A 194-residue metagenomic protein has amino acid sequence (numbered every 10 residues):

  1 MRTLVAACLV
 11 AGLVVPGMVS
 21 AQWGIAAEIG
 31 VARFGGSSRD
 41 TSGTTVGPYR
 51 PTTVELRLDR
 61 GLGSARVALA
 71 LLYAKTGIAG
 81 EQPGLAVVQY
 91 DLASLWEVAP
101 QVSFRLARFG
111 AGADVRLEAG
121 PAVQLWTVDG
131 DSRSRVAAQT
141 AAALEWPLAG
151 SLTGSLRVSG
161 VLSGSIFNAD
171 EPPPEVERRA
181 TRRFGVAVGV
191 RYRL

Functional and structural regions predicted by a protein language model:
M1-G24: Cleavable N-terminal export/targeting peptides
A21-Q22, L56, G61, Q139 (+2 more regions): A membrane-pore/channel beta-structure motif
A21-R33, L117: Transmembrane beta-strand segments of Gram-negative outer membrane beta-barrel proteins
G30-G36, A74-I78, A122-V128, V161-F167: Structural signature of outer-membrane beta-barrel domains
A32-V54, R133: Surface-exposed strand-loop-strand hairpins of Gram-negative outer-membrane beta-barrel proteins
S37-T41, A79-P83, D131, F167-D170: Outer-membrane beta-barrel and related beta-rich outer-membrane complex signature in Gram-negative bacteria
T44, K75-A79, A138-L194: Predominantly the C-terminal beta-signal and adjacent terminal strand-loop region of outer-membrane beta-barrel
E55-V136, W146-L148, R183-L194: Gram-negative (and chloroplast) outer-membrane scaffold detector with strong preference for beta-barrel transmembrane
